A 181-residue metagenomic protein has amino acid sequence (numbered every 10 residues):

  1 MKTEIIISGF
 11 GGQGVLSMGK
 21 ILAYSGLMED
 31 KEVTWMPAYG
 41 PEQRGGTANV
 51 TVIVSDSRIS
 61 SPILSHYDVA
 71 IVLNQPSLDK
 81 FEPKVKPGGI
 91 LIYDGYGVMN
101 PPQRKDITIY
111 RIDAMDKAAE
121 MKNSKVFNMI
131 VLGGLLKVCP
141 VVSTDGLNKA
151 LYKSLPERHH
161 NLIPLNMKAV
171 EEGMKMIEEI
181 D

Functional and structural regions predicted by a protein language model:
M1-D181: Active-site cofactor/cluster-binding pocket
